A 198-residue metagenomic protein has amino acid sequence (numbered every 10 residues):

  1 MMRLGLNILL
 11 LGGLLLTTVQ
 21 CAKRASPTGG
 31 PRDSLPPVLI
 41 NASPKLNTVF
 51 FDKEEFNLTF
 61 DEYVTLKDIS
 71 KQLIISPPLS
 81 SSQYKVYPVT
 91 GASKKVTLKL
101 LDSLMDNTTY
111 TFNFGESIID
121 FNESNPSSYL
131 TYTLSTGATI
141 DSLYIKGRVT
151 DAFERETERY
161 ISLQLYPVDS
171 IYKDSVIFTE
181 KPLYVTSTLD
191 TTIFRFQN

Functional and structural regions predicted by a protein language model:
M1-Q20: Sec-dependent bacterial lipoprotein signal peptides
C21-N198: Acidic, low-complexity Ser/Thr/Gly/Pro-rich repeat segments typical of extracellular/periplasmic and surface-exposed
